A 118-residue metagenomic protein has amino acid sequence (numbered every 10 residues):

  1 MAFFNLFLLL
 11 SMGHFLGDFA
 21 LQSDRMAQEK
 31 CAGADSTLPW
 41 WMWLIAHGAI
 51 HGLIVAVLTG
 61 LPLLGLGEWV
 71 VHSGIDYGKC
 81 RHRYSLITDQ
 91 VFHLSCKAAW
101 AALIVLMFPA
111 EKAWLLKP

Functional and structural regions predicted by a protein language model:
M1-F4, V55-L64: Transmembrane helix interruption/hinge and helix-loop junction motifs
A2-M12: Alpha-helical transmembrane segments
L10-H51, W69, S73-I104: Interhelical loop and helix-boundary elements at the membrane-water interface of polytopic inner-membrane proteins
G60, R81, F92, P109-A110: Glycine-centered secondary-structure boundary/capping sites
A102-P118: Juxtamembrane boundary at the C-terminal end of a transmembrane helix
